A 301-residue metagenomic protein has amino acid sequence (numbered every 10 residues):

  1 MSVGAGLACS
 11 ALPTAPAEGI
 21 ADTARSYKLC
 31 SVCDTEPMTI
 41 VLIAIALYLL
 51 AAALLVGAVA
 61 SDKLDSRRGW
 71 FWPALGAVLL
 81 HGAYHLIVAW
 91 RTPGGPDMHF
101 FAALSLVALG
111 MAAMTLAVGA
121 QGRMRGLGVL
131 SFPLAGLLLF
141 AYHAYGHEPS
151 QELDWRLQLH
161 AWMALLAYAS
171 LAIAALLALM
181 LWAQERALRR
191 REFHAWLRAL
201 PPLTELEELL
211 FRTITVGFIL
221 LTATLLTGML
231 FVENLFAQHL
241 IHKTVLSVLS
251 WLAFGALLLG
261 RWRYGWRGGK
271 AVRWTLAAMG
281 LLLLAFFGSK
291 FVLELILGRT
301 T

Functional and structural regions predicted by a protein language model:
C9-A15, I20-R25, L29-C33: Short, low-complexity intrinsically disordered segments enriched in A/P/G/S/L with frequent Arg, especially at protein
D34-A51, A167-L171, V292: Hydrophobic transmembrane alpha-helical segments in integral membrane proteins
M38-L47, G95-A108, H239-S250: Structural signature of hydrophobic alpha-helical transmembrane segments
R67-L75, F101-A102, M124-G136, K270-A277: Cytoplasmic-side transmembrane-helix entry/capping segments in multi-pass membrane proteins
A117-A167: Hydrophobic alpha-helical segments and helix pairs
A187-E233: A mid-sequence, solvent-exposed acidic-amphipathic segment
G260-L281: Interfacial loop-to-transmembrane junctions
A285-T301: Juxtamembrane boundary at the C-terminal end of a transmembrane helix
